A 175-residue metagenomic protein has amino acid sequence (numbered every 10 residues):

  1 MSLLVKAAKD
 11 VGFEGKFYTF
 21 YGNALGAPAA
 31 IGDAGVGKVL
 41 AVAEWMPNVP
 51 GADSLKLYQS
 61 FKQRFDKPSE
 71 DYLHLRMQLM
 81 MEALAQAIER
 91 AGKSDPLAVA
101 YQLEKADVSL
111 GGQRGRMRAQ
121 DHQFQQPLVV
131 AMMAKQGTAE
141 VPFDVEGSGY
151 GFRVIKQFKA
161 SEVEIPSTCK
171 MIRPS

Functional and structural regions predicted by a protein language model:
M1, L25, V108: Short acidic loop-to-helix transition motifs that present clustered carboxylates
S2, L75-E82, L97, F124-Q125: A structural signal for well-ordered alpha-helical segments within the folded catalytic domains of diverse enzymes
V5-L79, E89-S94, G147-P174: Extracellular/periplasmic periplasmic-binding protein-like sensory domains
M77, Q102, A106, A119-Q123: Small/polar glycine-rich anion-binding or flexible loop at a beta-alpha turn
D95-G112: Short, well-structured alpha-helical segments that form the helix of a local strand-helix-strand
G111-S175: Solvent-exposed, acidic/polar segments of extracytosolic/periplasmic ligand-binding ectodomains
